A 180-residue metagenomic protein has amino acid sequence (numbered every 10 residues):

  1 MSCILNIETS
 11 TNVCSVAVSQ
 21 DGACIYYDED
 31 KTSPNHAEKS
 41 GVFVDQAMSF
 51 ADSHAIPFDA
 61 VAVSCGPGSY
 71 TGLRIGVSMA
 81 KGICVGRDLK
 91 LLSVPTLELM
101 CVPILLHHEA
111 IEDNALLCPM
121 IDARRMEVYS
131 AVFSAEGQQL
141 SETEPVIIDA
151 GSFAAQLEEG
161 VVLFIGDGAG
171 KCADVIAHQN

Functional and structural regions predicted by a protein language model:
M1-P67: N-terminal beta-alpha supersecondary unit
A23, N35, K90-N180: Surface "functional belts" at beta-alpha junctions
A37-V44, A80, A150, A173: A general structural signal for well-ordered alpha-helical segments in protein cores
V44, M79-I83, M100-I104: Buried hydrophobic packing segments
A47-F50, G86, H107, Q179: Change "in soluble alpha/beta enzymes" to "in soluble alpha/beta proteins
M48, V77, K81, A131-V132: Residues within alpha-helical segments
A51-F58, V85-V94, A110-E112: Phosphate-handling active-site elements
A62-T96: DPxDG-like acidic metal-binding loop motif
